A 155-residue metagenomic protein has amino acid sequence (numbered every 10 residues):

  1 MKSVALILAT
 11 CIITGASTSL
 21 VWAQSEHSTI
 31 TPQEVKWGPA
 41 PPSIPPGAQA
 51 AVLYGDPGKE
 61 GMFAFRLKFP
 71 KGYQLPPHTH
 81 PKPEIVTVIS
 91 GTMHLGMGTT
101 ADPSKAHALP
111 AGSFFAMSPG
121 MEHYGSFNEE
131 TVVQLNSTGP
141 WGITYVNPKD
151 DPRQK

Functional and structural regions predicted by a protein language model:
M1-I7: Positively charged n-region of N-terminal signal peptides that target proteins for export
I13-V21: C-terminal segment of classical bacterial N-terminal signal peptides
L20-F63, P148-K155: A short, N-terminal "cap"/entry segment at the start of jelly-roll beta-barrel domains of the cupin/DSBH fold
S28-I30, S104, Y124-K155: Double-stranded beta-helix
A50-L53, A64-Y73, P77: N-terminal post-signal-peptidase region of extra-cytosolic proteins
D56-G58, P70, M93, T99-G120: Short acidic-glycine-tyrosine-enriched beta hairpin
P70-Y73, T79-T100: Glycine- and acidic-residue-biased ligand/ion/polar-headgroup-sensing regions
L75-P77, L95-G96, M117, E122-N128: Short beta-strand His + acidic residue motifs that chelate non-heme Fe in jelly-roll/DSBH and cupin folds
